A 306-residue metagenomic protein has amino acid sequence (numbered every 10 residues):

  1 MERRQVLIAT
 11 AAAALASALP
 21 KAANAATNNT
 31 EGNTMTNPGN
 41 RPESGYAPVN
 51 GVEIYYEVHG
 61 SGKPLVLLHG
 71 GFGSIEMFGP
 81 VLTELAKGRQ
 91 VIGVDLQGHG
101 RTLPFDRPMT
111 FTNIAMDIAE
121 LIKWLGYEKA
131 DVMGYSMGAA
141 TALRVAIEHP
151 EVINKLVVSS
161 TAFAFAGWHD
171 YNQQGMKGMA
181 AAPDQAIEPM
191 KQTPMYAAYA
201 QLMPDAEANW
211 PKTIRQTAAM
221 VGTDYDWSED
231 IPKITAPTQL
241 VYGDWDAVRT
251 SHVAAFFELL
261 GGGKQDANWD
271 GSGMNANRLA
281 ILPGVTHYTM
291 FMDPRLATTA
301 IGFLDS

Functional and structural regions predicted by a protein language model:
Q5-A25: N-terminal export signals
V52-R101: Conserved HGGG/HGGXW glycine-rich cap/lid loop of the alpha/beta-hydrolase fold
G93-M133: Active-site loop/oxyanion-hole signature of alpha/beta-hydrolase fold enzymes
E128-A166: Conserved hydrolase catalytic core segment
I147, K155-M190: Flexible "cap/lid" loop of the alpha/beta hydrolase fold
I234, L240-Y242: Short beta-strand/loop motif that positions the catalytic acidic residue of the alpha/beta-hydrolase fold
A247-R278, L282-G284: Conserved loop-alpha-helix segment in the C-terminal half of the alpha/beta-hydrolase fold that carries the catalytic
N275-S306: Catalytic active-site module of serine/aspartate enzymes centered on a nucleophile-bearing elbow/loop
